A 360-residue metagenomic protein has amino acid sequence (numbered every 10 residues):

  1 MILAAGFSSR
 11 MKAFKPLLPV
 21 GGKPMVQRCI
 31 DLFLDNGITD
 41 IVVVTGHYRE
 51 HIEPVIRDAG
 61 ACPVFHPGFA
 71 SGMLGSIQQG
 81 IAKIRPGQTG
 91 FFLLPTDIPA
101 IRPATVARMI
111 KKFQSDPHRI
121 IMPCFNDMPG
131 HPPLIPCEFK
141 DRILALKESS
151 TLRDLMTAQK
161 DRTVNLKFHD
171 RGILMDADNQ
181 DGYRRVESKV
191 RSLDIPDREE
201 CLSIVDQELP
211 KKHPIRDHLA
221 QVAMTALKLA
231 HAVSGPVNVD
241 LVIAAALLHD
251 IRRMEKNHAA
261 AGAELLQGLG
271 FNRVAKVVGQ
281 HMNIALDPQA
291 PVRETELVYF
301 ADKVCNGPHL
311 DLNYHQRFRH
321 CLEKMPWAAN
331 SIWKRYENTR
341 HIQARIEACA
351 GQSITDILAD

Functional and structural regions predicted by a protein language model:
M1-G46, E50: N-terminal glycine-rich phosphate-binding loop and ensuing alpha1 helix
M25-D40, Q79-K83, T225-A232: A short, N-terminal amphipathic alpha-helix
D58-S71: Conserved donor nucleotide-binding strand/loop of the catalytic core
A70-D141: Conserved beta-loop-beta/alpha segment of the NTase-like Rossmann-fold superfamily that binds/positions NTPs
K147-E200: Conserved alpha/beta core of the MobA/IspD/sugar-nucleotide pyrophosphorylase nucleotidyltransferase superfamily
I173-D176, S188, A328-D360: Charged phosphate-binding loop/patch that engages nucleotide di/tri-phosphates or the phosphate backbone of nucleic
R198-H218, A223, A245-I251: Active-site flanking loop/helix segments enriched in acidic
L209, A230-W327: Divalent metal-dependent catalytic cores for phosphoryl transfer on phosphate-bearing substrates
